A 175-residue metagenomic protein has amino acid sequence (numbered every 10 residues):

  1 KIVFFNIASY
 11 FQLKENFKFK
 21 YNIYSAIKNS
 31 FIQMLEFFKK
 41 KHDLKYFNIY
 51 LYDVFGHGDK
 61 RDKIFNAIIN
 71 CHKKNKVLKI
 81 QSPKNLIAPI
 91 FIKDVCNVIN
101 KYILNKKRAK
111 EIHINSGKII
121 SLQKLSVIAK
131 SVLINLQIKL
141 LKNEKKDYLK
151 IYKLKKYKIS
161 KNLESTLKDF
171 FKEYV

Functional and structural regions predicted by a protein language model:
K1-I23, F47: Conserved Rossmann-fold NAD(P)-dependent oxidoreductase catalytic core, especially the SDR/UDP-sugar
I2, Y46-N48, E111, I138: Conserved beta-strand scaffold positions in the cores of enzyme catalytic domains, especially in NTP/NDP-utilizing
V3-A8, Y50-Y52, K84, N115: Active-site beta-alpha turn of Rossmann-fold NAD(P)-dependent dehydrogenases/reductases
F4, M34-L35, V98, Y102: Hydrophobic positions on the long internal alpha-helix of Rossmann-like NAD(P)-dependent oxidoreductase domains
I7-L13, D53-D59, L104, I119: Active-site proximal helix/loop that lines the substrate pocket of Rossmann-like NAD(P)-dependent oxidoreductase domains
N29, Q33-I87, I92-D94, A129-K130: NAD(P)-dependent short-chain dehydrogenase/reductase
H72-V175: C-terminal substrate-binding subdomain of Rossmann-fold SDR/epimerase-dehydratase oxidoreductases
